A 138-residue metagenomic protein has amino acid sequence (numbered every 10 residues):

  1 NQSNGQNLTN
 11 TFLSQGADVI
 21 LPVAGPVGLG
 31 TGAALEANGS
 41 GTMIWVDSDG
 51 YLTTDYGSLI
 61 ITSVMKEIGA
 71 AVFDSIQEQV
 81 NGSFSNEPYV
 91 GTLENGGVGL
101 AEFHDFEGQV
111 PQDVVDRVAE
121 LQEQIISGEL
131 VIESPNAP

Functional and structural regions predicted by a protein language model:
N1-P138: A residue-level marker of the well-folded mature domains of exported/periplasmic proteins
